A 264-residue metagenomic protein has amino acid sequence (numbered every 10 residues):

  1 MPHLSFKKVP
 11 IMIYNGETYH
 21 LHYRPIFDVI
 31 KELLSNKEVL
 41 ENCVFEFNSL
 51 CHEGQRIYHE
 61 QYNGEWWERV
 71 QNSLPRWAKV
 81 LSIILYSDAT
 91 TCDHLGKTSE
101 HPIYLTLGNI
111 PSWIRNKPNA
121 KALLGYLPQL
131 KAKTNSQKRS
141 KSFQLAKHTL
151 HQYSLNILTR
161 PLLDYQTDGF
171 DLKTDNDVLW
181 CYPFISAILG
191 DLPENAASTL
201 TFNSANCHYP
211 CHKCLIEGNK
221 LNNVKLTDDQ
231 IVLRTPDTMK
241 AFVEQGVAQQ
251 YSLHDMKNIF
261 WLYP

Functional and structural regions predicted by a protein language model:
M1-P2: N-terminal-proximal low-complexity accessory segments that begin disordered and transition into the first
K8, I13, T18-L85, A89-T90 (+2 more regions): Charged (Asp/Glu and Lys/Arg) segments that form or flank catalytic channels of large polymer- and nucleotide-handling
Y86-A132: Acidic, metal-ligating active-site segments
